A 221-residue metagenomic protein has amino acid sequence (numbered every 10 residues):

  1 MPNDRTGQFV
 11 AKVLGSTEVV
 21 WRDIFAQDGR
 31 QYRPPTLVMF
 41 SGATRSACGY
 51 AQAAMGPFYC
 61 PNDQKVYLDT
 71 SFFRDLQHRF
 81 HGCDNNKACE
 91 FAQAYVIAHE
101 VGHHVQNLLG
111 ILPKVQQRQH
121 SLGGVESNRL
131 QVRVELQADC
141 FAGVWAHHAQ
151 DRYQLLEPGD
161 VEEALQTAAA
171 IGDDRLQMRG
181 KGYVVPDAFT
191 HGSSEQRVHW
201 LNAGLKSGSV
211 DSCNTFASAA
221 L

Functional and structural regions predicted by a protein language model:
P2-Y32, E126-R129, R133-L176: Short helix/loop segments within enzyme catalytic domains that coordinate or immediately flank catalytic cofactors
F9, S16, Y32-P35, A53-M55 (+2 more regions): Extracytoplasmic
W21, L68, Y95-L108, D139 (+1 more regions): Active-site recognition of the HExxH zinc-binding catalytic motif
G42-D75: Catalytic zinc-binding patch centered on the HExxH motif and its immediate surroundings that defines zinc-dependent
A47, Q52, K114, R118-V125 (+2 more regions): All-alpha RGS (Regulator of G-protein Signaling) helical domain and cognate RGS-like helical scaffolds
R74-V96, E126-V132: Short pre-active-site segment immediately N-terminal to the catalytic Zn-binding motif
V101-Q116, Q150: Catalytic Zn2+-binding segment of zinc metalloproteases
A169-L221: Pan-zinc metallopeptidase signature
